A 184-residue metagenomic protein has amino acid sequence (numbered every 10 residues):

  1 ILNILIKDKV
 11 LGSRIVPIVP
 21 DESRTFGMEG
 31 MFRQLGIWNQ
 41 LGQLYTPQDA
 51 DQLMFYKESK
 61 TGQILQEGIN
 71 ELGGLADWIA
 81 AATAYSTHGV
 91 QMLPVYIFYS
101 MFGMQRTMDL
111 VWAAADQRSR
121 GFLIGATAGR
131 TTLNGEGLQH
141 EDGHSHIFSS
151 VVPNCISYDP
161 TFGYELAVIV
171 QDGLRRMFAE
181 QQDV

Functional and structural regions predicted by a protein language model:
I1-V184: Thiamine diphosphate
